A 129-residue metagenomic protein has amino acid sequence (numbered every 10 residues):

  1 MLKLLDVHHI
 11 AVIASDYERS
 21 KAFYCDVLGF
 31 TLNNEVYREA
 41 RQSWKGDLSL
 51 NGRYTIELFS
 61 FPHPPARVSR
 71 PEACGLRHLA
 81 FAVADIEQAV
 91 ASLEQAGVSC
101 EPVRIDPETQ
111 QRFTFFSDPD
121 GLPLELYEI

Functional and structural regions predicted by a protein language model:
M1-E18, L76-F81: N-terminal beta-strand motif that seeds the catalytic metal site of vicinal oxygen chelate
L2-K3, V36, D47, V90-I129: Vicinal oxygen chelate
D6, Q42-W44, G75, Q110: Exposed loop/turn and edge beta-strand positions of beta-sandwich/beta-sheet ligand-binding modules
V12-T55, Q95: Core segments of cupin and vicinal oxygen chelate
N33-E35, R41-W44, H63-S69, P102: A short, acidic/glycine-rich surface segment
L58, S69-A73: Helix-adjacent hinge/juxtasegments
E72, L79-I86: Mid-chain, well-packed structural core segment of small domains
